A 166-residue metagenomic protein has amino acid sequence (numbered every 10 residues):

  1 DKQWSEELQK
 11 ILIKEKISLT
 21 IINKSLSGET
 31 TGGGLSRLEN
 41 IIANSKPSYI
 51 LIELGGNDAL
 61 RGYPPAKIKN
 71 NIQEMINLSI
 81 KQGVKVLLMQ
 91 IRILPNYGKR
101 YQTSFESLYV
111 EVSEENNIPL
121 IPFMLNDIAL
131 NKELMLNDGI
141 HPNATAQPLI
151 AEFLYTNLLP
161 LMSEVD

Functional and structural regions predicted by a protein language model:
D1-Q3: Glycine- and acidic-residue-enriched helix-capping/strand-helix junction motifs
E7-K14, G33-D166: Alpha-helical cap/lid subdomain in secreted, periplasmic, or secretory-pathway luminal O-acyl-processing enzymes
E15-T30: A short beta-strand-loop structural module common to alpha/beta enzyme folds
